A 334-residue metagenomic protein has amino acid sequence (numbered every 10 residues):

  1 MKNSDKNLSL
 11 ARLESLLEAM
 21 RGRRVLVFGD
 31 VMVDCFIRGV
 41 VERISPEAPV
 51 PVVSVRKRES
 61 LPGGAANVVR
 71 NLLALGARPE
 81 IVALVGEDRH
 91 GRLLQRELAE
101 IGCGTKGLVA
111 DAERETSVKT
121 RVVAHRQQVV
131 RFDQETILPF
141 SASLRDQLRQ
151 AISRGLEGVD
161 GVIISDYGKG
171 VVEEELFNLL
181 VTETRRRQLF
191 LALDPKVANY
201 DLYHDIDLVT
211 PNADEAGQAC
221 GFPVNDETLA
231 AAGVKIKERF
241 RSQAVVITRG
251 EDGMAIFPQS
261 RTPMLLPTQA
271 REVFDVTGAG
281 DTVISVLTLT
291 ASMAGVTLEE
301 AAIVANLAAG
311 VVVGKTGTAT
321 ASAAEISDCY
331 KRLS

Functional and structural regions predicted by a protein language model:
M1-E42, Y330: Positively charged, low-complexity intrinsically disordered leader regions
K6-E14, P46, V50-T116, C329-K331: Substrate-binding N-lobe of the ribokinase-like
L26-F28, R131, D160-I163, A192 (+2 more regions): Structural motif
V31, Y167, T282: Active-site metal-binding loops of divalent metal-dependent hydrolases
L108-R114, R121-L156: Conserved phosphate-binding/catalytic loop of the ribokinase/pfkB sugar-kinase fold
G158-V171: Short acidic, glycine-rich surface-loop motifs adjacent to enzyme active sites
K169-P263: Conserved phosphate/ATP/ADP-binding segment of small-molecule kinases
Q243, Q269-R332: Conserved post-catalytic alpha-helical subdomain immediately downstream of the catalytic base and nucleotide-binding
